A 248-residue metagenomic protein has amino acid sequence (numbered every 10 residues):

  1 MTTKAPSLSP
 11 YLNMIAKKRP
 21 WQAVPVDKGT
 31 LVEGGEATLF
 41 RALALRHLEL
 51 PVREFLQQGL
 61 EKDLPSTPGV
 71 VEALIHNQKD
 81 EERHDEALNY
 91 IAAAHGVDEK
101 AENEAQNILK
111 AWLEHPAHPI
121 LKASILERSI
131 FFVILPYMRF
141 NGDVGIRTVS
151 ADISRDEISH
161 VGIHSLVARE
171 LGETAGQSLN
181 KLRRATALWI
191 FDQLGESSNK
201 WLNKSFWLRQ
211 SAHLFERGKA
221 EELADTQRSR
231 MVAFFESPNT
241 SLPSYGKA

Functional and structural regions predicted by a protein language model:
M1-A248: Non-heme di-metal
